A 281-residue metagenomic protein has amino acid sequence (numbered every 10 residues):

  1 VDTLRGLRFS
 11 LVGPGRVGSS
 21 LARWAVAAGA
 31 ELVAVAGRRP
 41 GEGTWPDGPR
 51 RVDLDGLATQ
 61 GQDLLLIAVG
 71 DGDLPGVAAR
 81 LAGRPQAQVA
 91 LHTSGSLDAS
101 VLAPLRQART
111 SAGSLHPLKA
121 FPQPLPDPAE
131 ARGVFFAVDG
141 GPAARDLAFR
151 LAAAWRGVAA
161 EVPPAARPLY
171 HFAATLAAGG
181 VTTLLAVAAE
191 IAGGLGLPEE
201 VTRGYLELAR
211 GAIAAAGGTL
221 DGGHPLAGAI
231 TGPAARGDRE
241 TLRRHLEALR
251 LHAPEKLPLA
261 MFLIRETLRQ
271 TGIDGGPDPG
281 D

Functional and structural regions predicted by a protein language model:
V1-G56: NAD(P)+-binding Rossmann beta1-loop-alpha1 motif at the extreme N-terminus of oxidoreductases
T3, R203, E207-D281: NAD(P)-dependent Rossmann-like dehydrogenase/reductase catalytic/cofactor-binding core
R5-R8, A87, G133: Phosphate-coordination loops involved in phosphoryl transfer and adenosine-cofactor binding
F9, L32-V33, Q88, A112 (+2 more regions): Hydrophobic anchor at the start of a short beta-strand that flanks the dinucleotide cofactor-binding loop
F9-L11, I67, V138: Hydrophobic Val/Ile/Leu positions in short beta-strands of Rossmann-like dinucleotide-binding domains
L21, P40-P126: Rossmann-like NAD(P)(H) cofactor-binding subdomain of soluble oxidoreductases
A28, L105, R109, P126-G223: Internal alpha-helical scaffold of NAD(P)-dependent oxidoreductase catalytic cores
